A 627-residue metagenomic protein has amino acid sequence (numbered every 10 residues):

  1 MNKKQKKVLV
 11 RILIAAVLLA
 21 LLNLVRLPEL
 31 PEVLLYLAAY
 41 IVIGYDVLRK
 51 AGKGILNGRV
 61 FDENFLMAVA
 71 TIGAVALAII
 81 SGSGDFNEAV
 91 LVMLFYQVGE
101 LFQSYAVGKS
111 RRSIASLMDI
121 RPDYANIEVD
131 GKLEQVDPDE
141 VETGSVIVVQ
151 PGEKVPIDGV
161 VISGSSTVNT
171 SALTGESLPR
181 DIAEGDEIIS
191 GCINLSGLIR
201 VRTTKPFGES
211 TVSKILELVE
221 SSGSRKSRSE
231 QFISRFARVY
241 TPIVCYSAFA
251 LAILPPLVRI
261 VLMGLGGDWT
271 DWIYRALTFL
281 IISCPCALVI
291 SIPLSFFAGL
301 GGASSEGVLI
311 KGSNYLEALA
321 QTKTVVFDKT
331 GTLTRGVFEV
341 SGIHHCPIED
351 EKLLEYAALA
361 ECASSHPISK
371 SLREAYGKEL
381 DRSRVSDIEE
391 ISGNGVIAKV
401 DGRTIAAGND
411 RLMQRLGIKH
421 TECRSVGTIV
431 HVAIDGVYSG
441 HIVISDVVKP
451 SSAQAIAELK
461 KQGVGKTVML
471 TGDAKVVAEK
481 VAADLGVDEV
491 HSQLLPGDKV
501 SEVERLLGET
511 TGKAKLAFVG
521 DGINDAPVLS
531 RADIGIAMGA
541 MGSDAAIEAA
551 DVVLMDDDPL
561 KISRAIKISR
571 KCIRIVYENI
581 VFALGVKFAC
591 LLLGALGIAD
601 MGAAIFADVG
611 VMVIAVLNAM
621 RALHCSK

Functional and structural regions predicted by a protein language model:
M1-I14, Y240: N-terminal membrane topogenic signal
A16, F232-M263, T278-F296, Y577-F606: Bilayer-spanning, highly hydrophobic alpha-helical transmembrane segments
Y36-Y124, E128, E140-E142, V146-I147 (+6 more regions): Actuator/coupling domain of P-type ATPases
G52-D62, Y105-S116, L294-S313, M620-K627: Juxtamembrane helix-loop transition segments at the membrane interface in multi-pass membrane proteins
E63-A68, L173, Y274, C284-A360 (+1 more regions): Conserved catalytic phosphorylation-site environment of P-type ATPases
Q150, V340, H344-K466, K475 (+1 more regions): P-type ATPase nucleotide-binding
S247, T510-K513, A550, M555-K627: Membrane-embedded transport module
G402, T428, I434-E578, V586: Conserved ATP-binding TGD loop and adjacent catalytic N/P-domain core of P-type ATPases
